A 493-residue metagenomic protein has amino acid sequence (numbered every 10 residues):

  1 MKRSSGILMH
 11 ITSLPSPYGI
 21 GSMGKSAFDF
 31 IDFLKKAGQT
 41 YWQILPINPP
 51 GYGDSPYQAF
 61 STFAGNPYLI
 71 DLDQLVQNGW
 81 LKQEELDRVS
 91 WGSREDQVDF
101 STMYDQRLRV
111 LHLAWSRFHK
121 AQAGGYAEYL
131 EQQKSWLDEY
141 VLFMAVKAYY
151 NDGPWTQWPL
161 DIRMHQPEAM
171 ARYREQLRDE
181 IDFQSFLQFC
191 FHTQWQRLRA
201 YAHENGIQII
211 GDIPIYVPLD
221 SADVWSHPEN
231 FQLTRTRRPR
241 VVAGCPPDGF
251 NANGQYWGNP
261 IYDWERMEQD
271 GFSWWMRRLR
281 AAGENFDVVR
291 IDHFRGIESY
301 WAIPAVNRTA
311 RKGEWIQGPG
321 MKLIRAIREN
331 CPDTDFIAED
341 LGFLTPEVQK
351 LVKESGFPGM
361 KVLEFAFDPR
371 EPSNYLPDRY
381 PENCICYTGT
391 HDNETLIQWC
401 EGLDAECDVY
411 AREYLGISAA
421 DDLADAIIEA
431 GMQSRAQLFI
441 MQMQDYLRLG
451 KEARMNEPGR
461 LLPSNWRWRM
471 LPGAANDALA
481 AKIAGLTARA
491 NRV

Functional and structural regions predicted by a protein language model:
M1-T12, F28: N-terminal regions that are enriched for targeting/export leaders and immediately downstream pro/stem segments
I7-M9, S22, I44: Active-site-adjacent substrate/metal-binding segments within catalytic domains of carbohydrate-active enzymes
H10, D54-H192, V217-I440, Q444-K451 (+1 more regions): Alpha-amylase-like alpha-glycosidases and glucanotransferases acting on alpha-linked glucans and related
K25-P50, N285-F286: Catalytic domains of carbohydrate-active enzymes, especially glycoside hydrolases
K35, W195-N205, R328, V352-K353: Surface-exposed amphipathic alpha-helices with a cationic face
Q184, Q188-V217: Conserved, well-ordered alpha-helix/loop/beta-strand core segments that scaffold catalytic motifs
R448-V493: Structured C-terminal cap/extension of enzyme domains
